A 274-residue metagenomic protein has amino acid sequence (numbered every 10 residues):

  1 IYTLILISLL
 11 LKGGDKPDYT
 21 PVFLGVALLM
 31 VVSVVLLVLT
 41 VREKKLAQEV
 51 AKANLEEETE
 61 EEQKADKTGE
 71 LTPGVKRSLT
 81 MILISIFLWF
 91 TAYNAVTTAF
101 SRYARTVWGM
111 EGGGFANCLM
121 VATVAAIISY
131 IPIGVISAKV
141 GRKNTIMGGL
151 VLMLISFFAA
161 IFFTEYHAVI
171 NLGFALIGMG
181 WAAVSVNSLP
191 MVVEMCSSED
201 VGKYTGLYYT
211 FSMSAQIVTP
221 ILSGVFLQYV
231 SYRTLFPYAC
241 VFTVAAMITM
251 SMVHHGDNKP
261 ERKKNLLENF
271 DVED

Functional and structural regions predicted by a protein language model:
I7, A27-V50, T249-H254: C-terminal membrane-cytosol helix-exit motif in multi-pass small-molecule transporters
S8-L28, V225-T243: A membrane-interface helix-boundary motif in multi-pass transporters
L11, S129-R142, L227: Helix-to-loop junctions at the C-terminal end of transmembrane segments in multipass secondary transporters
K44-I84, L266-D274: Juxtamembrane intracellular "pre-TM" segments in multi-pass secondary transporters
T98-G114: Short amphipathic helix-loop junctions that connect adjacent transmembrane helices in Major Facilitator Superfamily/SLC
G112-G113, C196-Y208: Loop-to-transmembrane helix entry/capping segments in MFS-fold secondary transporters and related SLC/MFSD carriers
V151-E165: C-terminal ends and interior cores of transmembrane alpha-helices in multi-pass membrane transporters/permeases
A183-S197: Intracellular juxtamembrane helix-capping segments at the cytosolic ends of symmetry-related transmembrane helices
